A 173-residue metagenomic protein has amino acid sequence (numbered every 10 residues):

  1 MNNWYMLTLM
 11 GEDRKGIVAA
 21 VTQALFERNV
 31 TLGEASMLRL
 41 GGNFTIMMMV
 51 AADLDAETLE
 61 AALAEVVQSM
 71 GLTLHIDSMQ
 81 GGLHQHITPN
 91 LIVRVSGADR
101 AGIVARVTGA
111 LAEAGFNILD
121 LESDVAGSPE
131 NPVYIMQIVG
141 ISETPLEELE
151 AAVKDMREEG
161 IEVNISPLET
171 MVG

Functional and structural regions predicted by a protein language model:
M1-G173: A conserved regulatory-domain signal marking ACT and ACT-like small-molecule sensing domains and adjacent regulatory
